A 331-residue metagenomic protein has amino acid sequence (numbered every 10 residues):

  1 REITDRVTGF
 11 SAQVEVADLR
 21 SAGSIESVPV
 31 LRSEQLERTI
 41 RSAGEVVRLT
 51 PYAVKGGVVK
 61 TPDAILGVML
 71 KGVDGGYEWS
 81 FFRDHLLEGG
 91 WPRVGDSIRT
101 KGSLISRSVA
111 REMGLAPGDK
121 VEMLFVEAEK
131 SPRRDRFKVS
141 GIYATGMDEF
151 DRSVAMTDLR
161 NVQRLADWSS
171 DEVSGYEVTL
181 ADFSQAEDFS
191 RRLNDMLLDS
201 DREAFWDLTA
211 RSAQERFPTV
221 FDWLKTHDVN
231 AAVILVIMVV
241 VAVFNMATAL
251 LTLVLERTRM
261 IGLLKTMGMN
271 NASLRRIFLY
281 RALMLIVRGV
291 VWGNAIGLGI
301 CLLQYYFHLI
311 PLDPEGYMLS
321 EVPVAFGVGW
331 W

Functional and structural regions predicted by a protein language model:
R1, D228, A232-T266, L274-L279: A hydrophobic alpha-helix feature that marks transmembrane segments and, especially, their cytosolic C-terminal ends
R1-V14, Q304: Alpha-helical transmembrane segments
V14, V109-A110, D171-N194, T209: A short beta-strand structural signal in non-transmembrane regions
R20-E26, A144-G146, V178-E187, R211-F217: Structural beta->alpha junctions
V28-D171: A structural signal for hydrophobic secondary-structure junctions, strongest on transmembrane helix-loop-helix units
Q185, F189-R192, M196-F244, L253-L255: Peri-transmembrane interface segments
L251, M260-Q304: Transmembrane alpha-helical interface segments in multi-pass membrane proteins
V291-W331: Short helix-loop junctions at transmembrane helix boundaries
